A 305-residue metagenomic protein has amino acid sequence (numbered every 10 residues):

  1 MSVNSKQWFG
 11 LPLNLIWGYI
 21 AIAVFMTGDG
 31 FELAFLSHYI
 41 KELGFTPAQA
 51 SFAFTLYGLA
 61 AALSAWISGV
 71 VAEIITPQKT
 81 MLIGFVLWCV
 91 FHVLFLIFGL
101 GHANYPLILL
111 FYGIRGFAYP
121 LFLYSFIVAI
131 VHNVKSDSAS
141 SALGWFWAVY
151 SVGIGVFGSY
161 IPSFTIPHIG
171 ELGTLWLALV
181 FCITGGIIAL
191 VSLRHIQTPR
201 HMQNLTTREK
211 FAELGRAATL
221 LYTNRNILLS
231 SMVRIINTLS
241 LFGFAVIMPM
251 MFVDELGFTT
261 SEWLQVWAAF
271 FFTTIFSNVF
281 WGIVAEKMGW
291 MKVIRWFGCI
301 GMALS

Functional and structural regions predicted by a protein language model:
M1-P12, I196-S231: Juxtamembrane intracellular "pre-TM" segments in multi-pass secondary transporters
F35-A48, V246-E262: Short amphipathic helix-loop junctions that connect adjacent transmembrane helices in Major Facilitator Superfamily/SLC
G58-W66, G155-V156, F271-V279: Residue-level signature of mid-helix packing/kink "hotspots" within the transmembrane helices of 12-pass Major
A65-T76, I166, S277-W290: Helix-to-loop junctions at the C-terminal end of transmembrane segments in multipass secondary transporters
I74-F85, K287-C299: Cytoplasmic membrane-interface "Motif A"-like loop-to-helix N-cap segments of 12-TM Major Facilitator Superfamily
V86-H102, I300-S305: C-terminal ends and interior cores of transmembrane alpha-helices in multi-pass membrane transporters/permeases
F111-V149: Cytoplasmic helix-loop-helix junction between adjacent transmembrane helices in 12-TM secondary transporters
G173-V191: Symmetry-related core transmembrane helices of the 12-TM Major Facilitator Superfamily/SLC fold
